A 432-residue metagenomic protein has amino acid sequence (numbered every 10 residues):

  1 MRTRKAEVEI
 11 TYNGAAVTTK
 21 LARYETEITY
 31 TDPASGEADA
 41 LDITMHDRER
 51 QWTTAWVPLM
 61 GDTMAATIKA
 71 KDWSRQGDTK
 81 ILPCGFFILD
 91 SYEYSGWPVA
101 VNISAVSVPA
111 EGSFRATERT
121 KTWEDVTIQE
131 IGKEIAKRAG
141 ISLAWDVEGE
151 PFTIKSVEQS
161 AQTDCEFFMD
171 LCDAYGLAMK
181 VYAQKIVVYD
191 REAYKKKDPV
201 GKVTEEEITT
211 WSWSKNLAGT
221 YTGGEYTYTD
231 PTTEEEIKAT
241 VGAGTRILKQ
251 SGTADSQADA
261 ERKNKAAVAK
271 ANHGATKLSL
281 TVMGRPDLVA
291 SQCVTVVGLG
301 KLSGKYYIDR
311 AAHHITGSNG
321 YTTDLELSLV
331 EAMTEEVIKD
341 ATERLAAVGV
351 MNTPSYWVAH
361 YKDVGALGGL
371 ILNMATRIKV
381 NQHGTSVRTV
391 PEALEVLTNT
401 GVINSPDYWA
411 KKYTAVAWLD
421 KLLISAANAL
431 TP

Functional and structural regions predicted by a protein language model:
M1-A110: Assembly/oligomerization scaffold segments
R2, K80, A100-I103, S107-G112 (+2 more regions): Short beta-strand-centered interaction patches in the first periplasmic/extracellular domains of large envelope
I28-L59, T209-E336: An acidic/polar, Gly/Ser/Thr-rich interaction patch typically located in mid-to-C-terminal regions of proteins
D42-T44, A105, E118-A144, Q159-Y182 (+2 more regions): Amphipathic, non-transmembrane alpha-helical segments in extracytoplasmic/periplasmic proteins
Q51-W52, A116-D125, K155-E158, H383: Second-shell loop/turn segments in exported
I68-A70, D190, G298: Conserved "cap/hinge" positions at secondary-structure junctions
S95-P98, V108, T127-A144, S256-Q257 (+3 more regions): Glycine-rich, acidic and aromatic/proline-enriched surface loops and short helix-turn segments that act as binding
V337-P432: Short, solvent-exposed alpha-helical surface patches in non-cytosolic proteins
